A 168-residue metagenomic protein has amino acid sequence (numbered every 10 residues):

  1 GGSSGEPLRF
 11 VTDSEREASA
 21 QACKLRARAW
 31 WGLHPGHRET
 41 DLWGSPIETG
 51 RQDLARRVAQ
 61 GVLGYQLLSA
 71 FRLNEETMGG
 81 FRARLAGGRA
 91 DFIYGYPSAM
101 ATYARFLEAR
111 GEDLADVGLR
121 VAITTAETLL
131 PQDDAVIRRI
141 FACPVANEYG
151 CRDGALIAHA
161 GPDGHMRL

Functional and structural regions predicted by a protein language model:
G1, A22-A29, T40-G44, A83-A86 (+2 more regions): A broadly conserved amphipathic alpha-helix scaffold signal in soluble, globular proteins
G1-S3, E39, I93, G150: Conserved S/T- and glycine-rich ATP-binding loop of Class I adenylate-forming
G1-V11: Conserved adenylation A10 loop of the ANL superfamily
F10-G32: Conserved structural elements of the adenylate-forming
V11-D13, W43, Y96-P97, Y149: Glycine-rich, histidine-containing beta strand-loop boundary motifs that form or position
L25-Q60, L67-F71, A126: Conserved AMP-binding loop of ANL adenylate-forming enzymes
Q60-L168: Active-site glycine/GP-rich loop and adjacent strand/helix microenvironment that borders small-molecule binding pockets
